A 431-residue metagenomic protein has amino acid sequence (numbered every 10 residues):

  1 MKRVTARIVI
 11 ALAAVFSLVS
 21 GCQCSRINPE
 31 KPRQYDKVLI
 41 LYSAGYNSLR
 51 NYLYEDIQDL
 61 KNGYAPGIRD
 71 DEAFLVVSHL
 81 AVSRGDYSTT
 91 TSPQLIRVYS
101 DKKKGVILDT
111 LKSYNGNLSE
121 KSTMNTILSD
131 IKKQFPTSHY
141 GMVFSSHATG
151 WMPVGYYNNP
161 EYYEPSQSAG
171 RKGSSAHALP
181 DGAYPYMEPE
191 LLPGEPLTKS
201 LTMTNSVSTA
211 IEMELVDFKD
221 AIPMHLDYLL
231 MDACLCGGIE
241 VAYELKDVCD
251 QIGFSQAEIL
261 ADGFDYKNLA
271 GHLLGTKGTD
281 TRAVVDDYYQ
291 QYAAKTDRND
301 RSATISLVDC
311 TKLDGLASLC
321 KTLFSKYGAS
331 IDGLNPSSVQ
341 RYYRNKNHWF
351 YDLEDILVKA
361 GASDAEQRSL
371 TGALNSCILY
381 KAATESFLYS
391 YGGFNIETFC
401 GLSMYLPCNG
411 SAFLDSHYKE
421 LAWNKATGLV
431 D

Functional and structural regions predicted by a protein language model:
M1-V9, S255: Bacterial N-terminal signal peptides that target proteins for export
A14-V38: Bacterial Sec-dependent N-terminal signal peptides
Y35-V38, R69-L75, F135-G141, P223-Y228 (+1 more regions): Loop/turn elements at helix/coil->beta-strand transitions in domains of secreted/extracellular proteins
G45-S48, A81-G85, G116, S146-M152 (+4 more regions): Solvent-exposed loop/turn segments at secondary-structure junctions within structured extracellular/periplasmic domains
L49-G85: N-terminal carbohydrate-binding/catalytic regions of secreted carbohydrate-active enzymes
H79-L108, V143-S206: Surface-exposed loop and adjacent secondary-structure segments within mature catalytic domains
V98-K133: Functional beta-strand-loop-alpha-helix junction segments that form "active/interaction loops" within catalytic
G170-D431: Terminal, contiguous helix-loop blocks that mediate binding/assembly
